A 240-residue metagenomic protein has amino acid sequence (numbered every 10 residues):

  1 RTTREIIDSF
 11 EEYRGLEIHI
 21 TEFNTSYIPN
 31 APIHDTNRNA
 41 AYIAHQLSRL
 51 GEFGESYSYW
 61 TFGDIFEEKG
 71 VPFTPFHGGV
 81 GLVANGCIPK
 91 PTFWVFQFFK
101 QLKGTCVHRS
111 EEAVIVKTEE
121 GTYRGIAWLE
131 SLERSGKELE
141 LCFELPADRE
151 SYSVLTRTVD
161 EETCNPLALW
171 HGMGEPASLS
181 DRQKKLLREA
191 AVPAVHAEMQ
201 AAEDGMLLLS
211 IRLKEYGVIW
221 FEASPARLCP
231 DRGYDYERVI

Functional and structural regions predicted by a protein language model:
R1-F10, A31-I33: Substrate-binding/catalytic cleft of secreted carbohydrate-active enzymes, primarily glycoside hydrolases
E5-F10, Q46-R49, F143-E144: A generic secondary-structure signal
D8-R14, D148-R149: Short helix-capping segments at alpha-helix termini
I20-G136, E140: Aromatic/acidic polysaccharide-binding cleft in carbohydrate-active enzymes
E68-F73, L167-W170, G174-S178, R182-K184: Extracellular/periplasmic loop regions
E112-G172, E215-E222, R227-P230: Carbohydrate-binding surface patches
A177-I240: C-terminal beta-strand-rich structural cap/linker in extracellular carbohydrate-active enzymes
